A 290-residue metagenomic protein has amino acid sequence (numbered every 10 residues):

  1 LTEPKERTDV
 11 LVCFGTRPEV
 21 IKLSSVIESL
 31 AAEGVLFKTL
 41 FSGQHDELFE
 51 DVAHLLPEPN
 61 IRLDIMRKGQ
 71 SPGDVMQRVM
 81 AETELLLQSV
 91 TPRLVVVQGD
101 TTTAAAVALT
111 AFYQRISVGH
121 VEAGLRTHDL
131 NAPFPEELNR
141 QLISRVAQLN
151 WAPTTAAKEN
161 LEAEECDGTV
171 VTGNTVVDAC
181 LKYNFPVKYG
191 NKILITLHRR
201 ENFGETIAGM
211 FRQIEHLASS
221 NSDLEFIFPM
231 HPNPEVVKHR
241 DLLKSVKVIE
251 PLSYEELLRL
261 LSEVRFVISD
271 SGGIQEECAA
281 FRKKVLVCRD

Functional and structural regions predicted by a protein language model:
L1-G43: N-terminal subdomain of nucleotide-sugar transferases
V35-R78, E82: Conserved nucleotide-sugar phosphate-binding/catalytic loop shared by glycosyltransferases and other
L40-E47, I143-E205: A nucleotide-sugar donor-handling region in carbohydrate enzymes
E47-A53, Q70, V187-E263: Donor-nucleotide binding loops and adjacent catalytic segments primarily of GT-B fold Leloir glycosyltransferases
T83, L87, R259-V264: Short alpha-helical donor nucleotide-sugar binding micro-motif in glycosyltransferases
V96-Q114, C278: An aromatic- and histidine-rich active-site surface loop
V97-Q98, H120-A123, N150, L260-D290: A donor-sugar binding/catalytic signature common to diverse glycosyltransferases and related nucleotide-sugar
L125-Q148, L261: A conserved, positively charged/aromatic
